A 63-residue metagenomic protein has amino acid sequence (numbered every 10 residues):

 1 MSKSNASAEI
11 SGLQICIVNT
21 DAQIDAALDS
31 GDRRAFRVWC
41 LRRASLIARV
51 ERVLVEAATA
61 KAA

Functional and structural regions predicted by a protein language model:
M1-N5: Short, charged, low-complexity loops and linkers
S11-A63: Short, charge-rich amphipathic interface segments used for partner binding and complex assembly
